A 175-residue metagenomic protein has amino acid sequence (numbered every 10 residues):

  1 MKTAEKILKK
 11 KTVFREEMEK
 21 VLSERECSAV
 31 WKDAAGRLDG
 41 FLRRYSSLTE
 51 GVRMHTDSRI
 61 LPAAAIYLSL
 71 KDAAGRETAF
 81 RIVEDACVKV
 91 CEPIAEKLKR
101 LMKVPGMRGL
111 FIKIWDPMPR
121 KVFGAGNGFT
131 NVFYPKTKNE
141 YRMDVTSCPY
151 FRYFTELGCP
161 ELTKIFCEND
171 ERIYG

Functional and structural regions predicted by a protein language model:
M1-L70: N-terminal, charged low-complexity regulatory/assembly segments
R53-M54, L157-C159: Short, contiguous strand/loop micro-motifs
S69-L157, T163: Amphipathic interaction/junction segments at domain boundaries or subunit interfaces
G158-I173: Low-complexity, glycine/alanine/valine/leucine- and proline-rich hydrophobic stretches
